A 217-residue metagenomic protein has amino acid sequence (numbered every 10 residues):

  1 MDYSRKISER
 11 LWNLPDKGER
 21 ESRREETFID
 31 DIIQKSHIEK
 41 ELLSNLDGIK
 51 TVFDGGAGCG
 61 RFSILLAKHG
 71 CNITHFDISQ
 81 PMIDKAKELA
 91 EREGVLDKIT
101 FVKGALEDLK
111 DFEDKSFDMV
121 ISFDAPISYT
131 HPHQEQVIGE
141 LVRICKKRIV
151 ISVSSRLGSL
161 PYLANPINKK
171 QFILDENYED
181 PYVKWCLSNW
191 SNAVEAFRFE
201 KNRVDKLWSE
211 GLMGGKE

Functional and structural regions predicted by a protein language model:
M1-D47: Conserved class I S-adenosyl-L-methionine
G56-G58: Class I SAM-dependent methyltransferase "Motif I" SAM/SAH-binding loop
R61, L65-L96, T100-D108: Class I SAM-dependent methyltransferase SAM/SAH-binding core
D108-D114: Short conserved loop adjoining the S-adenosyl-L-methionine
I121-S122: A conserved beta-strand element that flanks and buttresses the S-adenosyl-L-methionine
E135-K147: A short glycine-rich, Lys/Arg-flanked "PGG" loop and its adjoining helix->strand segment in the class I
V150-Y182: Conserved class I S-adenosyl-L-methionine
K184-L212, E217: Short alpha-helix
